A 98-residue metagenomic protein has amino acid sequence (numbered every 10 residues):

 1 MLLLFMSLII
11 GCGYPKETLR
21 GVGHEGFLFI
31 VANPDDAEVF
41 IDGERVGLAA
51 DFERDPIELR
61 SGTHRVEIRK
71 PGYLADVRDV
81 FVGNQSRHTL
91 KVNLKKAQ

Functional and structural regions predicted by a protein language model:
M1-C12: Sec-dependent bacterial lipoprotein signal peptides
C12-Q98: Short loop/turn and low-complexity linker motifs enriched in small/turn-promoting residues
